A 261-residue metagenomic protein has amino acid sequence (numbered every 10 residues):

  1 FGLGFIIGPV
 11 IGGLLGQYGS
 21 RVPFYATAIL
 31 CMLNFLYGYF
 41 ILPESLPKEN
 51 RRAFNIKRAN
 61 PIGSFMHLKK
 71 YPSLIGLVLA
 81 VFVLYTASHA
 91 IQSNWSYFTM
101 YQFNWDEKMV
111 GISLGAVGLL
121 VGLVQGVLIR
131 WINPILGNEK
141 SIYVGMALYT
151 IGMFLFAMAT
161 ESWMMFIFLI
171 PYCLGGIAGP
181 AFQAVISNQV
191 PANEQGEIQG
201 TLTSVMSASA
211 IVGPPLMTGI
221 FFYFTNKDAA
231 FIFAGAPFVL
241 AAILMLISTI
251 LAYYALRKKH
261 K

Functional and structural regions predicted by a protein language model:
G16, V124-N138, F221: Helix-to-loop junctions at the C-terminal end of transmembrane segments in multipass secondary transporters
G16-I29, G219-M245: A membrane-interface helix-boundary motif in multi-pass transporters
A28, K140-L155: Structural signature of the two symmetry-related core transmembrane helices
F35-I41, V239-K261: Multi-pass alpha-helical transporter architecture, strongest for 12-TM Major Facilitator/SLC carriers used
P43-L79, Q102: Juxtamembrane intracellular "pre-TM" segments in multi-pass secondary transporters
K70-N94, I170: Pair of pore-lining "gating" transmembrane helices in MFS-fold secondary transporters
S93-V110: Short amphipathic helix-loop junctions that connect adjacent transmembrane helices in Major Facilitator Superfamily/SLC
F156-L169, A178: Helix-loop junctions at membrane interfaces in 12-TM secondary transporters
